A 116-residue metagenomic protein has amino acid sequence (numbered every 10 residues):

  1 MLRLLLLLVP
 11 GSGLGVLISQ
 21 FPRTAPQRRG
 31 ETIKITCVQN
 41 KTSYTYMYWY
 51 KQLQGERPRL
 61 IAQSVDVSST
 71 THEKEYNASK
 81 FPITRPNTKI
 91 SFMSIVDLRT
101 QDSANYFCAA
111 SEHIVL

Functional and structural regions predicted by a protein language model:
M1-R23, A110-L116: N-terminal Sec-dependent signal peptide, specifically the hydrophobic helical h-region
P10, S19, V38, Y50 (+4 more regions): Residue-level detector of conserved, well-ordered beta-strand and adjacent loop positions that form binding/recognition
G15-T24, Q39-Y46, E56-R57: Short glycine/proline-centered loop/turn elements that form peptide/ligand docking sites
R23-P26, D66, H72-Q101: Extracellular beta-strand/loop-rich beta-sandwich domains predominantly from IgSF
R28-G30: Solvent-exposed, conformationally flexible loop/turn segments
T32-K41, Y46-Q54, S94-D97, D102-E112: Structural signature of extracellular immunoglobulin-like
T42-N77: N-terminal V-set
